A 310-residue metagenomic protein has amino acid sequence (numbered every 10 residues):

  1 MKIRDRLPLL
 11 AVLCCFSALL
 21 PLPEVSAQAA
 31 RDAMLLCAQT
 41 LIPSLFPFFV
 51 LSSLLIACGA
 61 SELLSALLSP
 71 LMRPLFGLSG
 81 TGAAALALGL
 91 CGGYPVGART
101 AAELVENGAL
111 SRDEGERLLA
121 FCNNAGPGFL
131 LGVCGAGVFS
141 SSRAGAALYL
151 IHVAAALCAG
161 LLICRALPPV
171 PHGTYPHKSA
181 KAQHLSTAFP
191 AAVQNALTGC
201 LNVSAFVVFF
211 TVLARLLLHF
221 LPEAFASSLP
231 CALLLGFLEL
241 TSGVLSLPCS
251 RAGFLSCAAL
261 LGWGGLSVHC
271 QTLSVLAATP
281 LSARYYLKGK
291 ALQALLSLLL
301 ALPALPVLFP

Functional and structural regions predicted by a protein language model:
M1-L10: N-terminal membrane topogenic signal
I3, F139, R143-S179, V275-P310: Juxtamembrane and boundary regions of transmembrane helices in multi-pass small-molecule transporters and channels
L10-P23, A30-I42, F46-V50, L54 (+2 more regions): Selected transmembrane alpha-helices and immediately adjacent juxtamembrane segments of polytopic inner-membrane
L36, F49, A85-L90, G115-N123 (+6 more regions): Alpha-helical transmembrane segments of multi-pass membrane proteins, especially transporters and channels
P43-A101: Membrane helical hairpin/interfacial module
A60, F189, V193-G265: Transmembrane helical segments that form the transport core of multi-pass membrane transport proteins
P70-G82, L86-G89, P171-A188, L235-G236: Juxtamembrane inter-helical linkers in multi-pass membrane proteins
L75-F139, L234-C249, L255-T279: Alpha-helical membrane segments and immediately flanking helix-loop junctions that form or couple to the substrate/ion
